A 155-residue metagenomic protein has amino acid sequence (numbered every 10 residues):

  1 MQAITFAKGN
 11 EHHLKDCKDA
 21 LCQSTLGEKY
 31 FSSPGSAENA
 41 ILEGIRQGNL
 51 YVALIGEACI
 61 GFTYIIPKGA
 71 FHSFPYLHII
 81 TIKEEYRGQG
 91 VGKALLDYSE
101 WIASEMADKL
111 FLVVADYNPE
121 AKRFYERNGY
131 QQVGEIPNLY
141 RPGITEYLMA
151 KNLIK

Functional and structural regions predicted by a protein language model:
I4, K8-E85, L96-Y98, I102: Acetyl-CoA-dependent GNAT
S36, N118, Y140: Positions that flank functional sites
A58, I79, K83-D97, A115-R123 (+1 more regions): Conserved glycine-rich acetyl-CoA-binding loop
H72, P119-E120, P142: Generic structural signal for helix capping and beta-alpha/helix-loop junctions
L96, A103-V113: Conserved GNAT acetyl-CoA-binding A-motif
F111-A115, E126-L148: Conserved catalytic-core motifs of GNAT/GCN5-like acyltransferases
N152-K155: Generic C-terminal helix-cap and adjacent flexible tail
